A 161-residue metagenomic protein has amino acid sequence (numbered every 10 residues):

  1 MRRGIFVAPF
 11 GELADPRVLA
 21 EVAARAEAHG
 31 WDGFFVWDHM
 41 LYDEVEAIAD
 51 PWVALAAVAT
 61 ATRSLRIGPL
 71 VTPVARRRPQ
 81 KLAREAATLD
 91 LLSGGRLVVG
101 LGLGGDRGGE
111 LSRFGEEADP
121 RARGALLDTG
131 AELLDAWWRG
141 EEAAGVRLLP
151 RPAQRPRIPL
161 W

Functional and structural regions predicted by a protein language model:
M1-A61, R155-I158: N-terminal beta1-alpha1-beta2 module of alpha/beta enzyme domains
R2-A14, A75-E142: Flexible, glycine-rich active-site loops centered on histidine and acidic residues that chelate a metal or position
R2-F6, G33, S64-V71, R96-G100 (+1 more regions): Structural preference for beta-strand elements that scaffold enzyme active sites
R25, H29, A57-T62, T88 (+3 more regions): Alpha-helical structural signal in soluble globular domains
W37-L41, L70-T72, F114: Short linear capping/connector segments at secondary-structure termini
V53-A57, E85-A87, R147: Short, charged beta->alpha transition segments
S64-I67, P150-Q154: Short, surface-exposed connector motifs at secondary-structure boundaries
E142-L149: Active-site glycine-rich loop that binds ribose-phosphate moieties when present
